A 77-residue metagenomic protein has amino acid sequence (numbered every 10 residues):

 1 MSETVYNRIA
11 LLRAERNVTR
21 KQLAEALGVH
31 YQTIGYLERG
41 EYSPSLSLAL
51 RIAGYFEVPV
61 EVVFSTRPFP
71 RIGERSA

Functional and structural regions predicted by a protein language model:
M1-E15: A short, Lys/Arg-rich alpha-helix, primarily the initiator
I9, L23-A24, I34-L37, V63: Conserved hydrophobic/aromatic packing and binding residues within compact polymer-binding modules
A14, E25, G54: Alpha-helical residues within the helix-turn-helix
V29-S43: Recognition helix of helix-turn-helix/homeodomain-like DNA-binding domains that insert into the DNA major groove
S47-V62: DNA major-groove recognition helix of helix-turn-helix/homeodomain DNA-binding modules
G54, F64-A77: Short, charged recognition helix plus adjacent turn of helix-turn-helix-like nucleic-acid-binding domains
